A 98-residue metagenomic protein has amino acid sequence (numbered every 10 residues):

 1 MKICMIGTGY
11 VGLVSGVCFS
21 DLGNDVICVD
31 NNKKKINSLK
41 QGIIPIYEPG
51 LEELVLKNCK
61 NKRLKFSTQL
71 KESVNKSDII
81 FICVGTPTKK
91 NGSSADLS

Functional and structural regions predicted by a protein language model:
M1-S98: Structural/interface elements that position substrates and couple domains in central-metabolism enzymes
